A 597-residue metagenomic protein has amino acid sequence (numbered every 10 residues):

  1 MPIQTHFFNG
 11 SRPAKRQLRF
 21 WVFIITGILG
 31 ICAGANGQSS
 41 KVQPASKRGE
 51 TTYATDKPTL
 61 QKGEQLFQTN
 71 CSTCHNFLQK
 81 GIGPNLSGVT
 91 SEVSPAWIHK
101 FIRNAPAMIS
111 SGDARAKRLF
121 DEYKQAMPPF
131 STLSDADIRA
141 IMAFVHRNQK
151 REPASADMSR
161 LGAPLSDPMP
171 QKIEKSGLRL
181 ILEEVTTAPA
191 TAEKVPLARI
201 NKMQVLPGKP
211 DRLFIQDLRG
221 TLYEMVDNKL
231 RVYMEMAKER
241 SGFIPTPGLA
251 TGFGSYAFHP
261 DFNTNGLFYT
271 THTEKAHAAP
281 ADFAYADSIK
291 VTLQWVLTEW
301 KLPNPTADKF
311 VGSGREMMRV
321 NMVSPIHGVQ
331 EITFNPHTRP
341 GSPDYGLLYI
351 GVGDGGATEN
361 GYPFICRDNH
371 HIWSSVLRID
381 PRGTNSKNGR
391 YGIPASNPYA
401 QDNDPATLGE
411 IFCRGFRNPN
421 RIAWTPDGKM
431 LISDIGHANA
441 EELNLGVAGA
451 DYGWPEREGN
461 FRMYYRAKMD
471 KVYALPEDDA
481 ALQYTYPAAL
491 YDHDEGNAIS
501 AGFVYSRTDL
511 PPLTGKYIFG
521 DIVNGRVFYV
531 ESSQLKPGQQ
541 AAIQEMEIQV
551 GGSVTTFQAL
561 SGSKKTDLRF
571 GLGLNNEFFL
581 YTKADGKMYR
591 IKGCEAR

Functional and structural regions predicted by a protein language model:
M1-Q17: N-terminal secretory signal peptides that target proteins for export/translocation
W21-I31: Bacterial N-terminal signal peptides
A35-G37: Boundary at the C-terminal end of the N-terminal hydrophobic targeting segment
S39-L66, I82, L408: Electrostatic cytochrome c docking/interface patches
K57-L60, E64, N76-A107, A116 (+3 more regions): Gly/Gly-Pro-rich "capping" loops immediately C-terminal to redox-active cysteine motifs in periplasmic/lumenal
T59, F67-T73, L78, I82 (+5 more regions): Short pre-active-site segment immediately N-terminal to redox-active cysteine/selenocysteine motifs in thiol-based
L133-A357, R421, K429-I432, G436 (+2 more regions): Acidic, Gly/Ser/Thr-rich repeat motifs that build Ca2+-stabilized beta-propeller blades
D157-K175, G208, F253, A276 (+4 more regions): Beta-propeller domain segments
